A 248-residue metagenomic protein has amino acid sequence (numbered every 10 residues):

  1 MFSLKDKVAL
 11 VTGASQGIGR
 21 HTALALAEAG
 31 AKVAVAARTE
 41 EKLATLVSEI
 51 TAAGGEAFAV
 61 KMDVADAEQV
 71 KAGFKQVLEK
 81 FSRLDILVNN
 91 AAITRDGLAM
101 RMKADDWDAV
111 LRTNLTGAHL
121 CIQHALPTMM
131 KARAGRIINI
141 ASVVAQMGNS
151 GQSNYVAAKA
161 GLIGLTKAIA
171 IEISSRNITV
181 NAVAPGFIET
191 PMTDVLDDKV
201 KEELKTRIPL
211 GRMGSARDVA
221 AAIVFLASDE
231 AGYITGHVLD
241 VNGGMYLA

Functional and structural regions predicted by a protein language model:
V8, S15-G17: Conserved glycine-rich cofactor-binding loop
G19, I122, A158, T166: Active-site helix of classical SDR
V88, S174, T179, I234-G236 (+1 more regions): Short, small/polar-rich loop/turn modules that mediate ligand/substrate recognition or access, typified
L98-A99, K103-L111, T193, L204: Substrate-binding pocket helix/loop in short-chain dehydrogenase/reductase
P127, I171-S175, G232: Alpha-helical segment proximal to the catalytic Tyr-Lys
S142: Residue(s) in the substrate-gating loop at a strand-loop-helix junction that position the organic substrate next
M147, R207, V224, T235-A248: Short C-terminal tail/terminal secondary-structure segment of NAD(P)H-dependent dehydrogenase/reductase domains
